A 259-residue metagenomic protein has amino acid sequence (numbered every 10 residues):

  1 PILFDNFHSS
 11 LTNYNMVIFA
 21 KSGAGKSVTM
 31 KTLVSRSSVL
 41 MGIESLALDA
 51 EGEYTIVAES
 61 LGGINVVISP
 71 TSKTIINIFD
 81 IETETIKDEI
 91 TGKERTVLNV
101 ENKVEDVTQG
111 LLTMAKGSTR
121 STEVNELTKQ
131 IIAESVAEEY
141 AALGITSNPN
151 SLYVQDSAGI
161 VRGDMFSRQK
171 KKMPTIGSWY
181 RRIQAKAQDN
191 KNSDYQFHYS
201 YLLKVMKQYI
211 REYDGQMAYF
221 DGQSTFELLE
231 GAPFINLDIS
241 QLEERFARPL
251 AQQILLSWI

Functional and structural regions predicted by a protein language model:
P1-I2, N6, G52-S72, N77-I259: P-loop NTPase motor domains
P1-P70: Glycine-rich phosphate-binding loop of nucleotide-binding enzymes
